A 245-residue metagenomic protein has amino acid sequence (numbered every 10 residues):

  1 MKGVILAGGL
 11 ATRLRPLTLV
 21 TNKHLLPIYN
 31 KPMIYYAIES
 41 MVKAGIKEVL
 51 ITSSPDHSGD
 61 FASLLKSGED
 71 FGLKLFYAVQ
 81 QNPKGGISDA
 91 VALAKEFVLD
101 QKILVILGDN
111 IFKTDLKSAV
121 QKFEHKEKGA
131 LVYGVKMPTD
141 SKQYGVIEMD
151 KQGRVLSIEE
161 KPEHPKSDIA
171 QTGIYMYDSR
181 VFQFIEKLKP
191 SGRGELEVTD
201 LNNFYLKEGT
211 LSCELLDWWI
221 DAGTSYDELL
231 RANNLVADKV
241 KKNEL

Functional and structural regions predicted by a protein language model:
K2-I5, R13, P27, K31-L107 (+2 more regions): Conserved N-terminal catalytic core of the sugar/cofactor nucleotidyltransferase
L25, I147-M149, C213: A structural signal for short hydrophobic beta-strand segments in well-ordered beta-sheet cores
K66-G72, M149, F204-L206: Short, conserved catalytic or adaptor-binding loops enriched in Gly and charged residues
A78-Q80, G134, E214-L216: Conserved beta-strand termini and adjacent loop/short-helix elements that scaffold enzyme active sites in alpha/beta
N82-I87, D140-S141, H164, I220-A222: A short acidic, often aromatic-flanked loop/helix-cap motif at beta-alpha or helix-coil junctions that lines enzyme
L104, Q121-E124, R154-L245: Catalytic-core segments of class I nucleotidyltransferases/pyrophosphorylases that form NMP-activated intermediates
T114-K142: Conserved donor-nucleotide/metal-binding helix-loop-beta segment in metal-dependent transferases, i.e., the alpha-helix
T139, Q143, E148-R154: Ligand/cofactor pocket segment of small-molecule handling proteins
